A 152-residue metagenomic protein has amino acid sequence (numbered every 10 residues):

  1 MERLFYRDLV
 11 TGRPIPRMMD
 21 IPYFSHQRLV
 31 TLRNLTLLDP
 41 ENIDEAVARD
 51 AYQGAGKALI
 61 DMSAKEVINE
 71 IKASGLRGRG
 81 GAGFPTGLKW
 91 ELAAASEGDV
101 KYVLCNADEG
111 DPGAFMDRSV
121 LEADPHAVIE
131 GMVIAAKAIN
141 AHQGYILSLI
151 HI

Functional and structural regions predicted by a protein language model:
M1-I150: Feature of Fe-S/electron-transfer and energy-metabolism proteins that preferentially highlights extended coupling
